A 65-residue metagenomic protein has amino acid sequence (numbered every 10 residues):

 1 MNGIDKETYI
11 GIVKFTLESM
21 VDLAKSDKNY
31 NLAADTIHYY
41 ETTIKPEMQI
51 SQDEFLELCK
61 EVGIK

Functional and structural regions predicted by a protein language model:
N2-K28: N-terminal acidic leader/helix
F15, S19, K28-I64: Short, charge-rich amphipathic interface segments used for partner binding and complex assembly
